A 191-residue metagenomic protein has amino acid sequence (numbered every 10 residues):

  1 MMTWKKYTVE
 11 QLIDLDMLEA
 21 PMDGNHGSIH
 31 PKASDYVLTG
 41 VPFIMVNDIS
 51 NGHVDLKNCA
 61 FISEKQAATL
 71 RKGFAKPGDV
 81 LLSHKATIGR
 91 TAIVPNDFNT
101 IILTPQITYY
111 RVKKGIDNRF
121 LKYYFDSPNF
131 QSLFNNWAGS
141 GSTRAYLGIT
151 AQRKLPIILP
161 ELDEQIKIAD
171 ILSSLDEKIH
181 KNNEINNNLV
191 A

Functional and structural regions predicted by a protein language model:
M1-G27, K154-A191: Non-catalytic DNA-recognition/assembly elements of restriction-modification systems
E10-S34, N47-P77: Sequence-specific dsDNA recognition surfaces
V41: Basic/aromatic-rich interaction segments and small domains that mediate binding to polyanionic partners
M45-V46, C59-D126, F130: A short beta-sheet element
I49-S50, T87-I88, S140: Short glycine-enriched loops at secondary-structure junctions
H84, T100-T108, R119, S140-A169: A short glycine-rich beta-alpha junction/loop motif
